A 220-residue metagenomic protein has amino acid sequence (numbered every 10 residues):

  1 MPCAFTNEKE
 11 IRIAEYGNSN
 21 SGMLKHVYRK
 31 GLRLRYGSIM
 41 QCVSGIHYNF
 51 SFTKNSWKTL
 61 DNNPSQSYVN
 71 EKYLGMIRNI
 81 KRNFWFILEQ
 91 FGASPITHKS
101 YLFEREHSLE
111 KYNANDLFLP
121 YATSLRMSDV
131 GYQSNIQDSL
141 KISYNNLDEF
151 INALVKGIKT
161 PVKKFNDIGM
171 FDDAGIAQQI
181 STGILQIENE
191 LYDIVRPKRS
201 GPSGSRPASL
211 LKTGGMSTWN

Functional and structural regions predicted by a protein language model:
M1-V27: Signature for HUH/AEP ssDNA processing cores
M23-L34, F52-W219: Loop-rich catalytic cores of soluble enzymes, especially ATP-dependent carboxylate-amine ligases and other
G37-I39: Short Gly/Pro-enriched turn/cap motifs at secondary-structure boundaries
Q41-G45: Short, solvent-exposed loop/turn segments at the edges of secondary structure
